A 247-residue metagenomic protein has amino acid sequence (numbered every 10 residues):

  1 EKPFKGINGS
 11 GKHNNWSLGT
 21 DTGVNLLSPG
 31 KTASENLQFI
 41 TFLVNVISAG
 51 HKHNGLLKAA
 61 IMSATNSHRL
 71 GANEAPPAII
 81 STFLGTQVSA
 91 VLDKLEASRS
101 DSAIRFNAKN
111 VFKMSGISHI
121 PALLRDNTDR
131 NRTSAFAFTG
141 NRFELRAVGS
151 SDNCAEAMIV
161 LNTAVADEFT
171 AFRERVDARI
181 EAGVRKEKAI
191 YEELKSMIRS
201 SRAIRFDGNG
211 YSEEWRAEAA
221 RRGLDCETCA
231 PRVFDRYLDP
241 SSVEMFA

Functional and structural regions predicted by a protein language model:
E1-P29, A33, F39-N45: Helix-rich catalytic cores of soluble enzyme domains
P3-F4, N8-S10, G23, Q38 (+1 more regions): Acidic, glycine-enriched catalytic cores built around paired aspartates
